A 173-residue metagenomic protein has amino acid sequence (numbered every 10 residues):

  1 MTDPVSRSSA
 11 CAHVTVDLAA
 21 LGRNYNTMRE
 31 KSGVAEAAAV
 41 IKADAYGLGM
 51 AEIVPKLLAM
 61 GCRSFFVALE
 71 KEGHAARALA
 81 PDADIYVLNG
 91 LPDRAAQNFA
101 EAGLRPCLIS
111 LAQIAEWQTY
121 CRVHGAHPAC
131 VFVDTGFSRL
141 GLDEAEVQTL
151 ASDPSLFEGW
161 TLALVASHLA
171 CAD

Functional and structural regions predicted by a protein language model:
V5-S8, A12-V16, A20-G22, G33-D173: Active-site-proximal beta-alpha core segment in soluble small-molecule metabolic enzymes
